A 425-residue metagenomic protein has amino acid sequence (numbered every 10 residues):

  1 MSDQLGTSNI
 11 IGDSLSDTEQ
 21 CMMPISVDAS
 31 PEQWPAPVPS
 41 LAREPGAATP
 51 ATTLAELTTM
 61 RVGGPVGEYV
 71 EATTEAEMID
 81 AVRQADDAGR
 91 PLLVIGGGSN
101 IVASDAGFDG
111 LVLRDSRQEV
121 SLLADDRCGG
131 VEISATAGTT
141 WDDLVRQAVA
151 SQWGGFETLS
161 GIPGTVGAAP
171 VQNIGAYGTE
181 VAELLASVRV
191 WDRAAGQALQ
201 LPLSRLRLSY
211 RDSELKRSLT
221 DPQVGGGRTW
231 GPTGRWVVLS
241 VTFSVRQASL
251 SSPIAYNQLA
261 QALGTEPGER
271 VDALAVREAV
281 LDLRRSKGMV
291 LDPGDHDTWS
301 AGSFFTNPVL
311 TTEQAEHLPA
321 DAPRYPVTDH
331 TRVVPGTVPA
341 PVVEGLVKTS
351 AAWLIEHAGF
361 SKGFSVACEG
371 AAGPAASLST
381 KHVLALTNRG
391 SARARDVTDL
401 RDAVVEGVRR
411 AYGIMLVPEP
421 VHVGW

Functional and structural regions predicted by a protein language model:
S2-L5, L15, E19-A36, S40 (+1 more regions): Conserved glycine-rich phosphate/nucleotide-binding loop and adjacent Mg2+-coordinating catalytic segment
G6, L15, C21-A195: Anion-binding (especially nucleotide phosphate/pyrophosphate-binding) glycine-rich loop and adjoining beta-alpha core
P37-E44, Q84-A88, A262, A279 (+3 more regions): Generic non-transmembrane alpha-helical segments
A48-P50, E56-T59, G97, I101 (+2 more regions): Phosphate/pyrophosphate- and phosphate-bearing ligand-binding catalytic cores of soluble enzymes
